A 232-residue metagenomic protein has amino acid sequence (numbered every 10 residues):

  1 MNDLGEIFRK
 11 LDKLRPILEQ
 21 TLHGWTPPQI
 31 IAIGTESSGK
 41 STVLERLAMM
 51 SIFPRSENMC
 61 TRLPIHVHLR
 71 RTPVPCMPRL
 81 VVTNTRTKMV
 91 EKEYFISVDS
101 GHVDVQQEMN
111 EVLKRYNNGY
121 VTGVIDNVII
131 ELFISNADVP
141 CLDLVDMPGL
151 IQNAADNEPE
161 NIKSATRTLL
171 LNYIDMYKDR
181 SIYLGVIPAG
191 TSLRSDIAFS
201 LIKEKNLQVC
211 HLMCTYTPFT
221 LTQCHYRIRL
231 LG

Functional and structural regions predicted by a protein language model:
M1-L22: N-terminal pre-Walker A segment at the start of P-loop NTPase domains
L22-G232: Globular "head" domains of long coiled-coil molecular machines
